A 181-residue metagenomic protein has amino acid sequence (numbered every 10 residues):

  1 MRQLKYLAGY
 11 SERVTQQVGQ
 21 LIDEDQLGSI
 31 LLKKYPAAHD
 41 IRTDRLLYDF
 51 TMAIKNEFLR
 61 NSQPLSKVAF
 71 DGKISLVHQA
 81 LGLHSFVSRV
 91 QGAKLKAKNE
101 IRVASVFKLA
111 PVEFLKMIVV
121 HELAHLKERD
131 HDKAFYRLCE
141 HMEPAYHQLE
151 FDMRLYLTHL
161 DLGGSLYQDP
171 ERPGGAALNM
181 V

Functional and structural regions predicted by a protein language model:
M1-K116, L126-V181: Active-site-proximal or metal-binding-adjacent scaffold patches in catalytic folds
V119: Histidine-centered acyl-transfer/condensation active-site motif and its immediate structural neighborhood
E122: Walker B catalytic acidic pair
